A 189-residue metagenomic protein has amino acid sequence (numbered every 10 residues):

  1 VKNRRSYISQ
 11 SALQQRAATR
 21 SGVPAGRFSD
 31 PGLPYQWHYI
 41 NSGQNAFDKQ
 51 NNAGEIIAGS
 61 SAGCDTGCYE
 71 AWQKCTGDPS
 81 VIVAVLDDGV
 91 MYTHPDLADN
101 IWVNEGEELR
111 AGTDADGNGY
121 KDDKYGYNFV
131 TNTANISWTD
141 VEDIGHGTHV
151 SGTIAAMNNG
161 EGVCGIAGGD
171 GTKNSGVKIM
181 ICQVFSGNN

Functional and structural regions predicted by a protein language model:
V1-I82, V90-D96, N128, N132-T133: Protease zymogen maturation seam
G59, D65, Y69-N189: Subtilisin-like serine protease catalytic core
